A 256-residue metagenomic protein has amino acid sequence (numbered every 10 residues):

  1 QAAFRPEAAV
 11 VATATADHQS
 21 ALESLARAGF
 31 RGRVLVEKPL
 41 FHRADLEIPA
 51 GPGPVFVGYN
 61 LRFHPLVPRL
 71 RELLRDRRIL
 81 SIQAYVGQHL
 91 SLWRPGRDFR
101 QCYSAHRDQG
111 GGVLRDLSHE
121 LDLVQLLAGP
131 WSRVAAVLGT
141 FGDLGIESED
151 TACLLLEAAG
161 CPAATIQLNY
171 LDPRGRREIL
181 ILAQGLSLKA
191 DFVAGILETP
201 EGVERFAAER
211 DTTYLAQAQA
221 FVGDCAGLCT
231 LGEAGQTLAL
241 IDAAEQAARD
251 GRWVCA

Functional and structural regions predicted by a protein language model:
A2-R5, G29, D76: Glycine-rich phosphate-binding loop signature in dinucleotide/nucleotide-binding domains
R5-T13, E23, A159, A220-A256: C-terminal helix-rich "cap/oligomerization" subdomain common to oxidoreductases
A8, T15, Q19-R62: Beta-strand-loop-alpha-helix segment that lines the small-molecule cofactor/substrate pocket of alpha/beta enzymes
T13-A14, Q167: Short glycine-/small-residue-rich Rossmann-like dinucleotide-binding loops
H18-L22, V67, E120-V124, Y214-Q219 (+1 more regions): A general structural signal for well-ordered alpha-helical segments in protein cores
N60, R177-A239, V254-A256: C-terminal glycine/acidic-rich active-site capping loop/insertion
H64-V137, G142-G145, G251: Predominantly a Rossmann-like dinucleotide-binding segment in NAD(P)-dependent oxidoreductases
R115, L121-A194, L215-G227: Contiguous beta-strand/loop segments that form the cofactor/metal-binding neighborhood of enzyme cores
